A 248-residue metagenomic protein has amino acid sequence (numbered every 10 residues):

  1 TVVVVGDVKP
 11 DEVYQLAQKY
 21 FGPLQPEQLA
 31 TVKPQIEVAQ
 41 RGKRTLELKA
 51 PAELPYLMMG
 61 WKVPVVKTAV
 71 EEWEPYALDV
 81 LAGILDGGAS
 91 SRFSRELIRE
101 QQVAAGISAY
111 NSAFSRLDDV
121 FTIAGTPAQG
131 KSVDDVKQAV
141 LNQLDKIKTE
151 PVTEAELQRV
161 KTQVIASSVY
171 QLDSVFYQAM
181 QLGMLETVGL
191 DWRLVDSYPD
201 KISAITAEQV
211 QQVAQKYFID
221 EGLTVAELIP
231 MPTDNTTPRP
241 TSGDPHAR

Functional and structural regions predicted by a protein language model:
T1, D118-T122, V195: Short, solvent-exposed beta-strand edge segments and adjacent coil->beta transition regions
T1-Y20, G222: Non-catalytic, conformational "gating/processing" segments within enzyme and secreted inhibitor domains
P10-Y14, V133-D134, L223, N235-P238: Extracytoplasmic/secreted cell-surface and envelope-processing proteins
Q15, A69-E74, S132-V136: Solvent-exposed, non-transmembrane alpha-helical starts
K19-Q28, L141-V152: A common structural junction motif
P23-T68, G83-S132, A155-A166, D173 (+4 more regions): Non-catalytic beta-strand/loop surface segments
